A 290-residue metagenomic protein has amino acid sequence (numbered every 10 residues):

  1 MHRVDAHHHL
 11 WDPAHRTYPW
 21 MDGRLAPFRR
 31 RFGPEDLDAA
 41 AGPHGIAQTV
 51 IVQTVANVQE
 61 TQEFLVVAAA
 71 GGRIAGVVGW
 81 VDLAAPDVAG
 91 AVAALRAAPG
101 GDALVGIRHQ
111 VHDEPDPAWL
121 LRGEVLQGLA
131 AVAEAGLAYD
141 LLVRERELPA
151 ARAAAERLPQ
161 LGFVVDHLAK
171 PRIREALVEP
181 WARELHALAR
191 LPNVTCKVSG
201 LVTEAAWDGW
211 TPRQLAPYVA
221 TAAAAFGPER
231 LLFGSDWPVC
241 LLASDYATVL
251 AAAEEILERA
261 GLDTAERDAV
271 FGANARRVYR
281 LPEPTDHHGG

Functional and structural regions predicted by a protein language model:
M1-A68: An N-terminally biased module of ancient metal coordination in phosphate/nucleic-acid-related enzymes
M1-V4, F28-Q48, T221, A225-L232 (+1 more regions): Mid-to-C-terminal alpha-helical segments outside catalytic/metal-binding sites
H7, T49, F64, V77 (+7 more regions): Conserved, mostly hydrophobic/aromatic
W11-P13, A56-Q59, A84-D87, H112-P115 (+4 more regions): Active-site environment of divalent metal-dependent phosphoester hydrolases
D36-A40, E60-V67, A91-L95, E124-A131 (+4 more regions): A general structural detector for well-ordered alpha-helical segments in enzyme core domains, enriched
T61-R146, A153-A155, K197-L201, D208-G209: Active-site gating/metal-coordination segments in enzymes
A75-G79, V105, G162-H167, D286-H287: Short hydrophobic/aromatic-enriched beta-strand-loop microsegments
W119-L232: Catalytic pocket-lining loop regions of alpha/beta-barrel enzymes, especially the amidohydrolase/enolase/GH5 lineages
